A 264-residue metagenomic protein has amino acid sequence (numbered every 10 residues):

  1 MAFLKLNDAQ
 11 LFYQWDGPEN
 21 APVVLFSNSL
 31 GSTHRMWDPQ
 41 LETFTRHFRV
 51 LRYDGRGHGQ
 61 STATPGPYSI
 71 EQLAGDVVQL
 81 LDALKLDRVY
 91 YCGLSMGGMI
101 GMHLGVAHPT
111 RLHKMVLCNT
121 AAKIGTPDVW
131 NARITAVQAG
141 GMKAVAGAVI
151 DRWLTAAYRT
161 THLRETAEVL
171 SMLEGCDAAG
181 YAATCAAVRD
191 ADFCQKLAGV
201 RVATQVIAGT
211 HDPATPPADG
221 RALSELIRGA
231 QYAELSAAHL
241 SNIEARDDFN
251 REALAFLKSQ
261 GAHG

Functional and structural regions predicted by a protein language model:
A9-A63: Conserved HGGG/HGGXW glycine-rich cap/lid loop of the alpha/beta-hydrolase fold
E71-V89: Conserved acidic catalytic loop of the alpha/beta-hydrolase fold
M99-A146: Flexible "cap/lid" loop of the alpha/beta hydrolase fold
G125-D128, G140-G199: Conserved alpha/beta-hydrolase catalytic His-Asp/Glu region
V200, V206-A208: Short beta-strand/loop motif that positions the catalytic acidic residue of the alpha/beta-hydrolase fold
T210-T215: Acidic catalytic loop of the alpha/beta-hydrolase fold
G220-L240: Catalytic histidine neighborhood in serine/cysteine hydrolases with alpha/beta-hydrolase-type architecture
A237-N250: Catalytic histidine-centered segment of alpha/beta-hydrolase-like enzymes
